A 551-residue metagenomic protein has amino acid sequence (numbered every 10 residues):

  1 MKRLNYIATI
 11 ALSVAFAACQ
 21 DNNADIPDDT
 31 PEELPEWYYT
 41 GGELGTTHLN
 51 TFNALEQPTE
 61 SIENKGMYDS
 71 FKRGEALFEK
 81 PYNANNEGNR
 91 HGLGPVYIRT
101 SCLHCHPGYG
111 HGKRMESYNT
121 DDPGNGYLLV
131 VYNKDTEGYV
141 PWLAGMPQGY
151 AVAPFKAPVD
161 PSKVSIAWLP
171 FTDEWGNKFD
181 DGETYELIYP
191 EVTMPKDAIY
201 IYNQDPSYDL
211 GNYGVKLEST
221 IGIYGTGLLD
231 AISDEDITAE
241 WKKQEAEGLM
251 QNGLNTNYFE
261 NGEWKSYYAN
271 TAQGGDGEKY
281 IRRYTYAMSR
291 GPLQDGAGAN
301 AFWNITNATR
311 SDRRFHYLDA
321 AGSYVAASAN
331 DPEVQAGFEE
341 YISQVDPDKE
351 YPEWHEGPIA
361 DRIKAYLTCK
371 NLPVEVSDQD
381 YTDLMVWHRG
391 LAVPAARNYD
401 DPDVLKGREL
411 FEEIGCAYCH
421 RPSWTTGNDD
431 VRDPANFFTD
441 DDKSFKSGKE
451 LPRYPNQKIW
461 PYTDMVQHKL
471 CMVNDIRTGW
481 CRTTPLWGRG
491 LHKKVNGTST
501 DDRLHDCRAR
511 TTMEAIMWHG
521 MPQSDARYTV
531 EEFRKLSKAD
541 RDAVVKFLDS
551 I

Functional and structural regions predicted by a protein language model:
K2-T9: Sec-dependent signal peptide recognition, specifically the positively charged N-region followed immediately by
L12-S13: Hydrophobic alpha-helical transmembrane signal-anchor segments
F16-A18: C-terminal motif of bacterial Sec signal peptides marking the signal peptidase cleavage site
D21: Short, conserved catalytic or interaction motifs in soluble domains
A24-K72, Y82-M385, R389-P402, R408-I551: Electron-transfer interface patches adjacent to heme c in soluble/periplasmic c-type cytochromes and di-/multiheme
E75: N-terminal cofactor/phosphate-binding cores enriched in small/glycine residues, especially glycine-rich loops such as
